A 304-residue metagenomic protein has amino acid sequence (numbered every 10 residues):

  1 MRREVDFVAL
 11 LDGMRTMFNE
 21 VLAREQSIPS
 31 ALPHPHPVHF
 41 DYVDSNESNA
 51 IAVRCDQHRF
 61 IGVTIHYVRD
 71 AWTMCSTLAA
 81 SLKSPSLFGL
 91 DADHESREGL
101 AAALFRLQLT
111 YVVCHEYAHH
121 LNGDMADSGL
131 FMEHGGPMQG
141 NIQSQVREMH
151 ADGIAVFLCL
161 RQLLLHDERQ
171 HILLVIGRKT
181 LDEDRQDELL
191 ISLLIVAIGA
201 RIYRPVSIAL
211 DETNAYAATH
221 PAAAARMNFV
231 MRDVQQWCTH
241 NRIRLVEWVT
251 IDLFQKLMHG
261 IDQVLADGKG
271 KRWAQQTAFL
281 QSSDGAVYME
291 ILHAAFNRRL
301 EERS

Functional and structural regions predicted by a protein language model:
M1-Y111, Y117, N122-A126: Peri-catalytic and regulatory segments of divalent metal-dependent proteins
C75, G129-L130, L163, D167: Short linear functional motifs in flexible/disordered or boundary regions
A92-L109, Q139-R147, I176-I195: Glycine-rich, flexible loop segments associated with nucleotide phosphate handling
A118, N122-A126, A155-L164: Hydrophobic/aromatic-lined pockets within catalytic cores
N122-M149: Post-HEXXH active-site segment of zinc metalloproteases
Q143-R161: An active-site-proximal "capping" alpha-helix that borders the catalytic cofactor pocket
F157-S304: Long, well-structured alpha-helical subdomains associated with metal-dependent extracellular/ecto-lumenal hydrolases
